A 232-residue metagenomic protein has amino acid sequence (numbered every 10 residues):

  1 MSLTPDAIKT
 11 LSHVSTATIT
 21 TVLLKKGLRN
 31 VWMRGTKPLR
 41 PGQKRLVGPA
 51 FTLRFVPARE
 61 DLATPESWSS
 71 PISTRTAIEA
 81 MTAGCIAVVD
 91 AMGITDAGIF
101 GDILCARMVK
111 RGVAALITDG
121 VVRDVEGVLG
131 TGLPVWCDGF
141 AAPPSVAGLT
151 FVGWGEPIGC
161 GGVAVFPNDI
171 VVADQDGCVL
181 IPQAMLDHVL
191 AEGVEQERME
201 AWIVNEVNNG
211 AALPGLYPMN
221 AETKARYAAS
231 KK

Functional and structural regions predicted by a protein language model:
M1-P167, L180-K232: Feature captures the catalytic cores and cofactor-binding loops of soluble hydro-lyases/lyases that act on carboxylate
V171: C-terminal binding/interaction regions
